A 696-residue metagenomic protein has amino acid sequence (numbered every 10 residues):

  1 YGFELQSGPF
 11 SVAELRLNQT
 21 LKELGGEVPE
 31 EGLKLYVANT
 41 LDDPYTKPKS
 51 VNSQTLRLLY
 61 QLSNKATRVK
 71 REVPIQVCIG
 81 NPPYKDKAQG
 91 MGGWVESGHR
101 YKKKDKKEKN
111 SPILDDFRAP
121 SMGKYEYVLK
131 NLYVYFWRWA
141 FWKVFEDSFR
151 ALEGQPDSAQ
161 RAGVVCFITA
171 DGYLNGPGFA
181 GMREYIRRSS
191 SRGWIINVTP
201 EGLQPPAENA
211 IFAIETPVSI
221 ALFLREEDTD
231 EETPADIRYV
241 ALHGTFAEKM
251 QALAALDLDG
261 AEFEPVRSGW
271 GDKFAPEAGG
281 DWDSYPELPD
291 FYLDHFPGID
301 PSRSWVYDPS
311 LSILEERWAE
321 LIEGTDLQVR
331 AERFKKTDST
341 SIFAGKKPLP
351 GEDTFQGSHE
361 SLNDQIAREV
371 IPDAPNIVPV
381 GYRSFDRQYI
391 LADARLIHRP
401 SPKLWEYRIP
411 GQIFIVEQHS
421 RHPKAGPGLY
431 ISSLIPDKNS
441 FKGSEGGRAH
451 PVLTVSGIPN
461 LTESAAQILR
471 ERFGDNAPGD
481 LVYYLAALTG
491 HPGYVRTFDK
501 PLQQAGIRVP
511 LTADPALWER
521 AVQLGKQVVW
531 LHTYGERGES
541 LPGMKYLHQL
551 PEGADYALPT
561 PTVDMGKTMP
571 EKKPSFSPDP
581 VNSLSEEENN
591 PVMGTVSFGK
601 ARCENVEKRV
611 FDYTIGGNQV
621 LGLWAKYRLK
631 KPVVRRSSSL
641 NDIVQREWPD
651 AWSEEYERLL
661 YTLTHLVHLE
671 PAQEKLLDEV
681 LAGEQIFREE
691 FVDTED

Functional and structural regions predicted by a protein language model:
Y1-I196: SAM-dependent methyltransferase catalytic region
Q89-G93, G123, F141-D696: Sequence-level detector for compositionally biased, low-complexity segments
